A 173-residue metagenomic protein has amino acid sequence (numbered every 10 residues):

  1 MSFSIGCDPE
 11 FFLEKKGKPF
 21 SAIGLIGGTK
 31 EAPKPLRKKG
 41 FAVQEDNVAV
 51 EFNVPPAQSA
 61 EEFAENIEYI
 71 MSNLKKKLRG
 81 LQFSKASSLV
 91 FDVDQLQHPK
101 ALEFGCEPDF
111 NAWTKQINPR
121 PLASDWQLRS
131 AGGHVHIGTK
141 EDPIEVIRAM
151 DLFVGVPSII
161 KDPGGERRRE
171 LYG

Functional and structural regions predicted by a protein language model:
M1-R120, R129: Terminal catalytic/cofactor-binding subdomain
F83-G173: Metal-dependent DNA replication initiation modules
